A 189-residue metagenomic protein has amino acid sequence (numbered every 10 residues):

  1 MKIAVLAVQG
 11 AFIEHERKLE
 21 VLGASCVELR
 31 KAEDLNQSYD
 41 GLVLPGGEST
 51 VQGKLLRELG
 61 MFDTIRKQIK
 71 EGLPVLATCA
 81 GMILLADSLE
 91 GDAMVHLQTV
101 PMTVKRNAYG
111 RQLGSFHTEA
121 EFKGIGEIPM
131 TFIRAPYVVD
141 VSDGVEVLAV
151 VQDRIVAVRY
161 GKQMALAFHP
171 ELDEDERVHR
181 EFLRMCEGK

Functional and structural regions predicted by a protein language model:
M1-E58, D63-Q68, E176-R180, R184-K189: N-terminal beta1-alpha1 cap of cysteine-dependent amidohydrolase-like domains
V8, T78-A80, V100, R134 (+1 more regions): A secondary-structure boundary/capping signal
C26-V27, V75, Q163: Hydrophobic anchor at the start of a short beta-strand that flanks the dinucleotide cofactor-binding loop
Y39, E71-L73, M94, E127-I128 (+2 more regions): Short coil/turn connectors at secondary-structure junctions
V43-L44, A77, L166: Redox-cofactor binding/interface segments in oxidoreductases and associated redox assembly factors
S49-A120: Cysteine-nucleophile active-site neighborhood
R106-K189: Amide-donor transfer/coupling interface in amidating biosynthetic enzymes
